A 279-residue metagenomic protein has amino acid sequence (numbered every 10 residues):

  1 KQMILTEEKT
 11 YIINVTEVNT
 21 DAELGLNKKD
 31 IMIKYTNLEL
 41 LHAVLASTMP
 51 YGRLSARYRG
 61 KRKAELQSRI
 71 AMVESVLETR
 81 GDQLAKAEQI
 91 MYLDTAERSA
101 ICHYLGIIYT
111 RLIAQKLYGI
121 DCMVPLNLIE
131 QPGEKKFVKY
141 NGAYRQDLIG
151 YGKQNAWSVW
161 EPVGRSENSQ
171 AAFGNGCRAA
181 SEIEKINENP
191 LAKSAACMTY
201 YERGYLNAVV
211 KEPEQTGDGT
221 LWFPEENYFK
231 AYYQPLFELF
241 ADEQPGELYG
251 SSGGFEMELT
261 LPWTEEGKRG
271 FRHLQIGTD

Functional and structural regions predicted by a protein language model:
K1-G60, A208-D279: Long, compositionally biased intrinsically disordered regions
I33-I113: Interdomain/boundary linker segments immediately adjacent to catalytic/signaling cores
Q115-C122, Y151-A156, I186-P190: Secondary-structure boundary elements
K116-Y140: A short acidic/basic microdomain associated with nuclease active sites
M123-P125, V159-E161, A196-C197: A structural signal for short, well-ordered beta-strand segments and their strand-loop junctions that often border
Y140-Q146: Short, surface-exposed coil-to-beta transition loops
Q146-N168: Conserved catalytic cores of phosphodiester-cleaving nucleases, focusing on short active-site segments
G164-P224: Catalytic cores of nucleic-acid endonucleases
